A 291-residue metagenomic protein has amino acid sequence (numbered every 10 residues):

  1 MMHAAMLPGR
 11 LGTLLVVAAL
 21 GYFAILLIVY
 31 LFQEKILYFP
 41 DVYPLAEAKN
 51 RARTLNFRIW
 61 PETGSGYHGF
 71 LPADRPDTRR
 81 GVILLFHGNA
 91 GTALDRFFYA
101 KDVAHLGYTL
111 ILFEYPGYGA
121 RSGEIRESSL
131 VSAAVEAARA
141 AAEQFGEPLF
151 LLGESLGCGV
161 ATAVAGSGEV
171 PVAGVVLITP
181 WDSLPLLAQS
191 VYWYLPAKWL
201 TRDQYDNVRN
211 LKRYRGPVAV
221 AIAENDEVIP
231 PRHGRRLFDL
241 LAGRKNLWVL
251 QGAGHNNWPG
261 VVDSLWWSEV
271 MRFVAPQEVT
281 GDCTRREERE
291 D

Functional and structural regions predicted by a protein language model:
L14-P61, L71: An N-terminal hydrophobic leader/cap segment in hydrolases
T63-A140, Q144: Membrane-embedded segments
Y99, N207, G216, P230-D239: Short alpha-helix in the alpha/beta-hydrolase fold that links the catalytic acid
G153-G157, A161: Gly/Ala-rich beta-loop-alpha elbow adjacent to hydrolase catalytic centers
V176-L186, D203-N207: Active-site nucleophile loop of the alpha/beta-hydrolase fold
Y214-R215, V220-I222, D226: Short beta-strand/loop motif that positions the catalytic acidic residue of the alpha/beta-hydrolase fold
N225-I229, N256-N257: Acidic catalytic loop of the alpha/beta-hydrolase fold
A253-D263: Catalytic histidine-centered segment of alpha/beta-hydrolase-like enzymes
